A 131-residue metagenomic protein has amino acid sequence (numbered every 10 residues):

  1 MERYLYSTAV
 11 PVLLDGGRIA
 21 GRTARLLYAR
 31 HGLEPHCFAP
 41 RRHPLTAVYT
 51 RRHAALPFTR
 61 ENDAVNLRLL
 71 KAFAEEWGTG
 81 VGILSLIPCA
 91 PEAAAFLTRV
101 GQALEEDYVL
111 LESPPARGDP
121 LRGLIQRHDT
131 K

Functional and structural regions predicted by a protein language model:
M1-L121: ATP-binding N-terminal substructure of ATP-dependent carboxylate-amine bond-forming enzymes
P120-K131: Active-site nucleotide/adenylate-binding loops and adjacent lid/helix of ATP-dependent enzymes
